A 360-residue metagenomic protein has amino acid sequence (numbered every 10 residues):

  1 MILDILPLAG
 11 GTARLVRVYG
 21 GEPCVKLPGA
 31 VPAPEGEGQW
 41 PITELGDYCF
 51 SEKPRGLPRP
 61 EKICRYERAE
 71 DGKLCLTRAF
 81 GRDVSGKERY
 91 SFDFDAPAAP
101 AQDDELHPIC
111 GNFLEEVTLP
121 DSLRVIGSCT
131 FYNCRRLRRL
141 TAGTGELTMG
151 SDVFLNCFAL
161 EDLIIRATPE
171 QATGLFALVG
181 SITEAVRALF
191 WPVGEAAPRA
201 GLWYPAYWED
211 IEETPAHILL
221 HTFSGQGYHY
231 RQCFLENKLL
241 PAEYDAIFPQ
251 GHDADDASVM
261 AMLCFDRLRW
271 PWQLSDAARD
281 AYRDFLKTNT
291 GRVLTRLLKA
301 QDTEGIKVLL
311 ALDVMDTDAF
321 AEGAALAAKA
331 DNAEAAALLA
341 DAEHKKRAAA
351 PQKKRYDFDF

Functional and structural regions predicted by a protein language model:
I2-T12, Y19-T43, R55-V125, R135-T148 (+5 more regions): Structural signature of tandem-repeat unit edges
L45-K53: A short, well-ordered alpha-helical element
F265-Y282, E304-L309: Repeat-mediated protein-protein interaction surfaces in helical alpha-solenoids
S275-N289, V314-A321, E334, H344-D359: Ankyrin repeat arrays, specifically the small/polar loop and inter-repeat linker segments at the C-terminal end of each
R296-L297, G323, A327: Ankyrin-repeat helical register
D302-L310, N332-D341: Ankyrin repeat structural motif
